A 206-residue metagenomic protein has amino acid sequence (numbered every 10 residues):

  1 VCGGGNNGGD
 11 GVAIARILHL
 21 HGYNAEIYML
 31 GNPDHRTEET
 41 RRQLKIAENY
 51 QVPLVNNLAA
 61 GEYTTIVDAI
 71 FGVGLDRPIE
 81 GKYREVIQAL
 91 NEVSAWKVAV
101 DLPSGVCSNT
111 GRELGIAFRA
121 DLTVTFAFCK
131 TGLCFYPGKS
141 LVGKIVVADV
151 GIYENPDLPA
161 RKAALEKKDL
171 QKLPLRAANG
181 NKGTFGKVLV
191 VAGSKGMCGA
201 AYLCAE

Functional and structural regions predicted by a protein language model:
V1-I27, T37, L133-E206: Small-residue (G/A/S/T)-rich helix-start motifs and N-terminal tracts that mark the onset
V1-I66, F71, D76-G81, A89 (+2 more regions): A cross-family phosphate/adenosyl-ligand binding-site feature
Y63-T65, I70-R161: Internal gly/pro-rich beta-alpha loop/helix module that stabilizes soluble enzyme cofactors or their anionic handles
